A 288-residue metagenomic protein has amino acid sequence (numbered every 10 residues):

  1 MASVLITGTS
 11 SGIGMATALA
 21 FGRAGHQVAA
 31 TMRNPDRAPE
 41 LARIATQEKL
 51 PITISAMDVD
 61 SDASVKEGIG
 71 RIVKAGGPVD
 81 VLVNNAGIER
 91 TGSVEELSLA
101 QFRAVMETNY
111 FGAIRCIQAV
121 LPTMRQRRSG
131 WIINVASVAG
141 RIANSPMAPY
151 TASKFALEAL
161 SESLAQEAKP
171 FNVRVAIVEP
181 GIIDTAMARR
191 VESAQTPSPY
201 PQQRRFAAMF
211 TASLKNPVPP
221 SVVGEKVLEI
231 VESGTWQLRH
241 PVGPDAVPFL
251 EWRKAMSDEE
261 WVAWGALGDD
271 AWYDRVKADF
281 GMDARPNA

Functional and structural regions predicted by a protein language model:
S10-G12: Conserved glycine-rich cofactor-binding loop
A24-E40: Conserved glycine-rich Rossmann-like NAD(P)H-binding loop of the short-chain dehydrogenase/reductase
M57-E67, L99: The beta1-alpha1 cofactor-binding region of Rossmann-like NAD(H)/NADP(H)-dependent oxidoreductases
S93-V94, Q101-R103: Substrate-binding pocket helix/loop in short-chain dehydrogenase/reductase
I117, S153: Active-site helix of classical SDR
S137: Residue(s) in the substrate-gating loop at a strand-loop-helix junction that position the organic substrate next
P170-Q237: SDR active-site lid
